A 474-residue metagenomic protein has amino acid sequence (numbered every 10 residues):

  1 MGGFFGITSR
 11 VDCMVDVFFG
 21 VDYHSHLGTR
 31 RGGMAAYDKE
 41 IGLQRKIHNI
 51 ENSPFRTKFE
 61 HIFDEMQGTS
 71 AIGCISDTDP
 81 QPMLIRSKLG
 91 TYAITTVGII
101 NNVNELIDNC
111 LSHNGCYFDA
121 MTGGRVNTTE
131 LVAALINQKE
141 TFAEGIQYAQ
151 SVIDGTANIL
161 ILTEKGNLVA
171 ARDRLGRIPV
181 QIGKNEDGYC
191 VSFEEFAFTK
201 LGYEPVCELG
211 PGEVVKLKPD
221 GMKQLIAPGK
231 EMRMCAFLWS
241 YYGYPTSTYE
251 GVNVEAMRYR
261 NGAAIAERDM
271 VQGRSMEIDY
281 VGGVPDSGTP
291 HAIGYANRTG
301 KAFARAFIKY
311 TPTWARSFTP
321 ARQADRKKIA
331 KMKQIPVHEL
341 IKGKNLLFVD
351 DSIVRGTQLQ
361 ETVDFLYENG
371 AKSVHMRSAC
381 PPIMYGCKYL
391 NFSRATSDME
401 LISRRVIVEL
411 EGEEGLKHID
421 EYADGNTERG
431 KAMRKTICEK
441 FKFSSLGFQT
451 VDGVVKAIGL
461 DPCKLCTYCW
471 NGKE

Functional and structural regions predicted by a protein language model:
M1-G210, K216-D279, V284, S373: Conserved short alpha-helical segments that host acidic/polar catalytic motifs at enzyme active sites
D12-M14, N102, L168, R177-I178 (+7 more regions): Flexible loop/turn segments at secondary-structure boundaries
T122-A133, F303-A315, V408-L416, S445-K456: A conserved beta-strand->alpha-helix junction
K165-N167, R172, G202-E208, E361-E474: PRPP-dependent phosphoribosyltransferase catalytic core
R172, F193, P219, G282-D286 (+6 more regions): Active-site proximal loops enriched in glycine and acidic residues that flank catalytic Cys/His/Asp and coordinate
A197, E204, L209-E213, A263 (+4 more regions): Phosphate/diphosphate-binding loops
V271, S275-R316: Long, K/E/R/D-enriched contiguous segments that form extended
N297-N345, M384-T396: Short, glycine/charge-rich flexible loops or terminal/linker lids adjacent to PRPP-binding catalytic cores
